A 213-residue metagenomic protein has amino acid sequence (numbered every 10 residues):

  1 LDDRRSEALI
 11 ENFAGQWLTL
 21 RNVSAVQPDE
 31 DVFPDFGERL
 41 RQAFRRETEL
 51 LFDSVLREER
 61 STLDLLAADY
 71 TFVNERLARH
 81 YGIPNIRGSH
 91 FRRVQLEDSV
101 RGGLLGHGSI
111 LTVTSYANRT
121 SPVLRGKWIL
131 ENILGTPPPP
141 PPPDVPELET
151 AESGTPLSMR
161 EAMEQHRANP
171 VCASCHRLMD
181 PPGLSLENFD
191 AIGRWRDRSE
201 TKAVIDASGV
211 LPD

Functional and structural regions predicted by a protein language model:
L1-W128, P139: A cross-family structural signal marking well-folded subdomains
A78, R93-D213: Sequence context surrounding c-type heme c attachment/ligation sites in exported
